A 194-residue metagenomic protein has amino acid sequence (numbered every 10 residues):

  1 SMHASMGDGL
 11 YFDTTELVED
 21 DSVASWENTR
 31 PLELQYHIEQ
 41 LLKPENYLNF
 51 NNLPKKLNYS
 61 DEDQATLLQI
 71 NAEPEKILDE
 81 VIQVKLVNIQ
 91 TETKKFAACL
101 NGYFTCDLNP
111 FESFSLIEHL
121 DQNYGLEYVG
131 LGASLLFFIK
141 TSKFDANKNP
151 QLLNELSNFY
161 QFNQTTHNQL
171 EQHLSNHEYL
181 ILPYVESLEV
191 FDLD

Functional and structural regions predicted by a protein language model:
S1-T93: Extended, low-hydrophobicity segments enriched in charged/polar residues
E27, P31, C106-P110, D145-N149: Intrinsic-disorder-associated interaction segments
Q35, E39, A97, N101 (+3 more regions): Generic detector of well-ordered alpha-helical segments enriched in charged/polar residues, highlighting helical
P74-H119: Surface-exposed, low-hydrophobicity interaction/linker segments
H119-L126: Short amphipathic beta-strand starts and helix->beta connectors
E127-G132: Short beta-strand
S134-D194: Alpha-helical oligomerization segments
